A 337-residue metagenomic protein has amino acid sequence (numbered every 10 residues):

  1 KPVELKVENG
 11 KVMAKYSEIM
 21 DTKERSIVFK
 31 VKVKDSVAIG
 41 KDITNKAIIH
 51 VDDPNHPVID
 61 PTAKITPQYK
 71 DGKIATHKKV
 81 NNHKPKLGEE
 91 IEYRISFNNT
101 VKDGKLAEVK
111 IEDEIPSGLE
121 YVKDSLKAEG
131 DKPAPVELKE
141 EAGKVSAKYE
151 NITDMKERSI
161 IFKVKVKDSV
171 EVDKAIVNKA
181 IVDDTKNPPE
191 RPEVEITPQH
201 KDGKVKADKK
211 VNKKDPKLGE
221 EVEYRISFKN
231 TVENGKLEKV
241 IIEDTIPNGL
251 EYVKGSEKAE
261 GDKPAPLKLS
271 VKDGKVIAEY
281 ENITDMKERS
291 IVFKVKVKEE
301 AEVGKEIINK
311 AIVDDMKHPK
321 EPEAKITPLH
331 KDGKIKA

Functional and structural regions predicted by a protein language model:
K1-A337: Exported/extracytosolic protein signature
